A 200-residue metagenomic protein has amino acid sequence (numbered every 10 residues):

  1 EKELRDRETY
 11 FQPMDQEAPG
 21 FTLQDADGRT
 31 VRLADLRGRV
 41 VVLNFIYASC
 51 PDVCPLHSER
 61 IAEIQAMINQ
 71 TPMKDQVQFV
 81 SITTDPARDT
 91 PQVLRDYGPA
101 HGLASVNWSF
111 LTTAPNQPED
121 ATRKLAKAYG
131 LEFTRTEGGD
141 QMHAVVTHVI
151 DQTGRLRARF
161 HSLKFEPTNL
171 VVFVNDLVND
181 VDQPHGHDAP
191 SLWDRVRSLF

Functional and structural regions predicted by a protein language model:
E1-G20, Q24, H187-F200: N-terminal targeting signals for export/organelle localization
A18-P19, V41, A144-V146: Short loop/turn microsegments at loop-to-beta-strand junctions
A26-D27, Q152: Short, ordered coil/turn segments that flank beta-strands lining enzyme active or ligand-binding pockets
V31-E63, F79-S81: Short active-site neighborhood of thiol/selenol oxidoreductases, capturing the structured segment around
V40, S49, Q65-P72, T83 (+4 more regions): Sec/Tat-exported extracytoplasmic proteins
A48, I82-A87, T113-N116, L131 (+2 more regions): Solvent-exposed coil/turn segments that connect beta secondary-structure elements in extracytoplasmic/periplasmic
L56-K124: Structural microenvironment flanking redox-active thiols in thiol-disulfide oxidoreductases
K124-A128, E132, T136-F200: Thiol-/selenol-based redox modules, centered on thioredoxin-like and closely related oxidoreductase domains
